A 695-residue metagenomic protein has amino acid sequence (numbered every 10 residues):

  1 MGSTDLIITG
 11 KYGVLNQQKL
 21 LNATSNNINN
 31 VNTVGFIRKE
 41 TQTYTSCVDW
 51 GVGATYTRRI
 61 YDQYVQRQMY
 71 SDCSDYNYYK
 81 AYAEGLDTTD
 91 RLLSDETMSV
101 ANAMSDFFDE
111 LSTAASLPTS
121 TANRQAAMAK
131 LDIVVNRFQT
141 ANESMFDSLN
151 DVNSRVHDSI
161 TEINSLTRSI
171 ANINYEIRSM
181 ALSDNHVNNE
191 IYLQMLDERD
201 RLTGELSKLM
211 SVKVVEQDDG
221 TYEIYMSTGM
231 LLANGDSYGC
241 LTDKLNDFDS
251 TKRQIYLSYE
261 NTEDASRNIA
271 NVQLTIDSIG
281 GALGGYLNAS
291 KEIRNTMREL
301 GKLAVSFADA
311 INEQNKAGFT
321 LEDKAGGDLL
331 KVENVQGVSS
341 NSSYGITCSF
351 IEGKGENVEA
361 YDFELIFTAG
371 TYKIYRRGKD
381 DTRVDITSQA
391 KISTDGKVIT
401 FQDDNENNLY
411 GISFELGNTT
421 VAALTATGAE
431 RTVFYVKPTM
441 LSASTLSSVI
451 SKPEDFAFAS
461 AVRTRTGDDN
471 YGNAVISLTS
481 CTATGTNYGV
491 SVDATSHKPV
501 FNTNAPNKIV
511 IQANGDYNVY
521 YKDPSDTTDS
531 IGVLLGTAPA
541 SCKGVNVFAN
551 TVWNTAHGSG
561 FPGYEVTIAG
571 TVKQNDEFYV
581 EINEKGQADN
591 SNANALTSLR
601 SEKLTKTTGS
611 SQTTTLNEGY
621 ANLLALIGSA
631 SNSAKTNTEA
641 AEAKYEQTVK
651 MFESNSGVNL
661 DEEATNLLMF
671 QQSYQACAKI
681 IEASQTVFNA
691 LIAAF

Functional and structural regions predicted by a protein language model:
M1-F695: S/T-rich, low-complexity, solvent-exposed segments of bacterial secretion/appendage proteins
